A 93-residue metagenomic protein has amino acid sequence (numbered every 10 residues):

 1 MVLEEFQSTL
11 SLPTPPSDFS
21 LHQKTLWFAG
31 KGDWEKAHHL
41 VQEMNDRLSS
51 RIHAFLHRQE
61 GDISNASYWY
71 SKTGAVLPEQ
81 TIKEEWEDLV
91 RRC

Functional and structural regions predicted by a protein language model:
M1-P13, L26-H39, R92: Repeat-mediated protein-protein interaction surfaces in helical alpha-solenoids
Q7, H22, W34, V41-Q42 (+2 more regions): Inward-facing hydrophobic residues that define packing positions of alpha-helical scaffold repeats
P15-L21, N45-S50: Generic helix N-cap/helix-start motif at coil->alpha-helix transitions
L26-W27, F55-H57: Residue-level signature for tetratricopeptide repeat
A29, M44-N45: Metal-centered catalytic cores of metalloenzymes
K36-L40, I52-L56: A short acidic, amphipathic alpha-helical/loop segment
N45-R47, Q59-Q80: TPR/TPR-like (Sel1-like) alpha-helical repeat modules
S49-A54, V76-W86: Boundary/linker segments of alpha-helical solenoid repeat arrays
